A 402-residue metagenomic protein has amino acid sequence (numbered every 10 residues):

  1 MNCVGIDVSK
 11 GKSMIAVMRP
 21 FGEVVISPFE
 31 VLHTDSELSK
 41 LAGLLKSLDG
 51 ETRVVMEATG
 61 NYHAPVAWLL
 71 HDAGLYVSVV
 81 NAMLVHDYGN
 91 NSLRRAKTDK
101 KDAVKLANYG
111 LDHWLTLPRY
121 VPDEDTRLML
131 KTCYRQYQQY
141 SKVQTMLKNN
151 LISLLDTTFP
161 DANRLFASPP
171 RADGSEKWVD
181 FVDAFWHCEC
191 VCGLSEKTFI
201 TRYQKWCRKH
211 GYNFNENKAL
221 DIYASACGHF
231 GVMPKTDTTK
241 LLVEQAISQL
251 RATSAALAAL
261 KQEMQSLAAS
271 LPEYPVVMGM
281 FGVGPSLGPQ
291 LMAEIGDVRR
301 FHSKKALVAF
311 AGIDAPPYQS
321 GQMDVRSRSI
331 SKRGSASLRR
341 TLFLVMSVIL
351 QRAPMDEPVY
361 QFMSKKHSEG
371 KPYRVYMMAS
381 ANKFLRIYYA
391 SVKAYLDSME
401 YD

Functional and structural regions predicted by a protein language model:
M1-D402: A detector of single, family-specific signature residues that are central to catalytic or substrate-handling motifs
